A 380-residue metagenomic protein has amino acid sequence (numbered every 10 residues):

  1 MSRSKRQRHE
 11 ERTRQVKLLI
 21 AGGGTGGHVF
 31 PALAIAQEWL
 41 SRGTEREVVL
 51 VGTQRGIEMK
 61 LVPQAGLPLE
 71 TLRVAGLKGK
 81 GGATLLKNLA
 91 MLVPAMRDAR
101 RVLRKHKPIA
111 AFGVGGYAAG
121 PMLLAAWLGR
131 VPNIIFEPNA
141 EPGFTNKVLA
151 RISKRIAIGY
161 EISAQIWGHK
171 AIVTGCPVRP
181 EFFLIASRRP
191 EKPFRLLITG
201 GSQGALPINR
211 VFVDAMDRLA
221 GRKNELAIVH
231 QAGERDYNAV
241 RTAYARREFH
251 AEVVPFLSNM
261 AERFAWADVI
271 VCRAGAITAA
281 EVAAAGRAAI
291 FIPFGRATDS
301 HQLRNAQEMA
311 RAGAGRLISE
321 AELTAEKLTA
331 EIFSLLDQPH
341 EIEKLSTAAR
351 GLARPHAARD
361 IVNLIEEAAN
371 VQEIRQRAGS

Functional and structural regions predicted by a protein language model:
R3, R354-S380: C-terminal alpha-helical cap of glycosyltransferases
L18-G23, E45-P94, E234-D236, A321: Conserved nucleotide-sugar phosphate-binding/catalytic loop shared by glycosyltransferases and other
G56, L61-A65, S187-I270, L303-Q307 (+2 more regions): Donor-nucleotide binding loops and adjacent catalytic segments primarily of GT-B fold Leloir glycosyltransferases
I57, W127-S187: Active-site-proximal region of nucleotide-activated glycan assembly enzymes, centered on histidine/acidic-rich loops
D98-A111, A119-I134, K147-R151: Glycosyltransferases and closely related glycan-assembly transferases that use nucleotide-activated donors
P108-A110, A265-A280, R287-A288: Acidic donor-binding loop of glycosyltransferase active sites
G129, A265-A267, A283-I292, A312: Conserved donor-binding/catalytic loop of nucleotide-activated donor transferases
E341-P355: A short, well-ordered alpha-helix in the C-terminal region of glycosyltransferases
